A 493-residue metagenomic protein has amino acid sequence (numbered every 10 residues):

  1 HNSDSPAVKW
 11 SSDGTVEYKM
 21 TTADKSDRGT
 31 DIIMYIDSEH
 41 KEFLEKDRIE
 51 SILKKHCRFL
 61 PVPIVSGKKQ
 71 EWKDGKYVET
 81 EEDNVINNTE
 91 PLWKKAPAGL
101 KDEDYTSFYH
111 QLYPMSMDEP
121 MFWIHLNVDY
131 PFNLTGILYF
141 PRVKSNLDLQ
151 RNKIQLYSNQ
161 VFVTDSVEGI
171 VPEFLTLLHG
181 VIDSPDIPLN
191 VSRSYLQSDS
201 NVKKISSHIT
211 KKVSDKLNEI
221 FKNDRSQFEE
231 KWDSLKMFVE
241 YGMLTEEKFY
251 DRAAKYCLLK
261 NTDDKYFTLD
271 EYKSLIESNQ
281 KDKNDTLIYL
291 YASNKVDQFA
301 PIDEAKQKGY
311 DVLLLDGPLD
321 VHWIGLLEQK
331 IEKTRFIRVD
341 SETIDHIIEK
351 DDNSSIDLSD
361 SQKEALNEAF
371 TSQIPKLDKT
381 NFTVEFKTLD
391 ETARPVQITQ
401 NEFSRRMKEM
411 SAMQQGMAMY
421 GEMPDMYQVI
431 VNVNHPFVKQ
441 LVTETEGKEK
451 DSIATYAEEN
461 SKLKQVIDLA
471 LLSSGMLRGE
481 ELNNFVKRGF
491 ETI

Functional and structural regions predicted by a protein language model:
H1-I493: Conserved GHKL (Bergerat-fold) ATPase module
